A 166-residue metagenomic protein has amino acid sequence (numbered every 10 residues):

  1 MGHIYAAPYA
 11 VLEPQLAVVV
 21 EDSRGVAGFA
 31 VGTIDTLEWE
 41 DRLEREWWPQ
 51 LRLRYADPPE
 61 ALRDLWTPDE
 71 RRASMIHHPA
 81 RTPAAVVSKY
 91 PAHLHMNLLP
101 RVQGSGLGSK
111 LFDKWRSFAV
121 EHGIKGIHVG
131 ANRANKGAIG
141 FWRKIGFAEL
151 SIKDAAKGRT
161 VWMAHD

Functional and structural regions predicted by a protein language model:
M1-A17, D22-S23, P79: Active-site rim helix/loop that mediates acceptor-substrate recognition in acyltransferases
A7, G32-E38: A conserved beta-strand-loop-helix scaffold within acyl/acetyltransferase catalytic domains
V19, G25-I34: Conserved beta-strand in the GNAT
V19, H93-N97, H128, W162: Conserved beta-strand segments that form the floor/walls of ligand-binding pockets within enzyme and binding domains
L37, G130-A131, R143, A148-M163: Conserved catalytic-core motifs of GNAT/GCN5-like acyltransferases
L37-H95: Conserved acyl-donor/pantetheine-binding loop and adjacent beta-alpha core of acyl/acetyltransferases and related
Y90-A92, A119-N132: Conserved GNAT acetyl-CoA-binding A-motif
H95-L98, G104-E121, G140-K144: Conserved acetyl-CoA-binding loop-helix of GNAT-fold acetyltransferases
